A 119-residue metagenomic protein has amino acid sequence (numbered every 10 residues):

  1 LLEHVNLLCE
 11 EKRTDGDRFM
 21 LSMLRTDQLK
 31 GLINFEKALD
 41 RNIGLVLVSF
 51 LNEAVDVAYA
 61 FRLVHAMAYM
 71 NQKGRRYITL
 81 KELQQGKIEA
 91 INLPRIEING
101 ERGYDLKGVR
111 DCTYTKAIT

Functional and structural regions predicted by a protein language model:
L1-G16: Conserved catalytic cores of phosphodiester-cleaving nucleases, focusing on short active-site segments
T14-F35: Mg2+/Mn2+-dependent nuclease catalytic core
S22, F61-V64, G100: Sequence/structural signature of beta-propeller domains
I33-A68: Nucleic-acid nuclease catalytic cores
A66-I78: Acidic, Ser/Thr-rich peripheral helices and adjacent loops at domain boundaries
E82-T119: Charged phosphate-binding loop/patch that engages nucleotide di/tri-phosphates or the phosphate backbone of nucleic
